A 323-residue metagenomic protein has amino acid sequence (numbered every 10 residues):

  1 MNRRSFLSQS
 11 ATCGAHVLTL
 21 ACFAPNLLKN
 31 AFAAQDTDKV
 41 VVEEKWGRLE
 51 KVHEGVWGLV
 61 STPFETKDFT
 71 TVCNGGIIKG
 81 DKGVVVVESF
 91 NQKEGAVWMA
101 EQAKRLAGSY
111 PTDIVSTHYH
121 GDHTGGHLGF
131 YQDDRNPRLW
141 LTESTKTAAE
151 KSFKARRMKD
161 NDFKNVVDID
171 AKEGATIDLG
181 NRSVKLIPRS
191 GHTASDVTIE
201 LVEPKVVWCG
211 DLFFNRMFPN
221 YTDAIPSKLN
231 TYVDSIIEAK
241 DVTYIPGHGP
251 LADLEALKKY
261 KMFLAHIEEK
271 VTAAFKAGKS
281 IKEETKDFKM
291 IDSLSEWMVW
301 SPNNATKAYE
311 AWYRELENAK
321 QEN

Functional and structural regions predicted by a protein language model:
N2-N30: N-terminal export signals
L18-A21, Q35-K39, I237-K240, L251-N323: Accessory terminal helices/loops
A21-L59: C-terminal segment of N-terminal export signals and the immediately downstream linker at the start of the mature
A34-T37, E44, K51, T145-R189 (+3 more regions): Metallo-beta-lactamase
E50-Q102, I199-G210: Conserved beta-strand hairpin/beta-sheet module of binuclear metal-dependent hydrolase folds, prominently
V60-F69, R156-M158, R216-D223: Acidic/histidine-rich helix-loop elements that form or flank divalent-metal/phosphate-binding sites at the catalytic
G83-V85, S89-K93, I187-A273: Metallo-beta-lactamase
V97, E101-T176: Active-site HxH/HxHxD metal-binding segment of metal-dependent hydrolases
